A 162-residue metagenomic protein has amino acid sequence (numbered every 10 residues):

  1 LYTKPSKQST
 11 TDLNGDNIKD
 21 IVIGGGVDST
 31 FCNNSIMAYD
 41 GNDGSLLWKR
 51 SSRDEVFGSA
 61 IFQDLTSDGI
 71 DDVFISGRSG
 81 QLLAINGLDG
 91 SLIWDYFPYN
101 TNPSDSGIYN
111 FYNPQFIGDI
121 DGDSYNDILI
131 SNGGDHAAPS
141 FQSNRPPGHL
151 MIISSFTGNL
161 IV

Functional and structural regions predicted by a protein language model:
L1-S6, S45-R53, S91-G107, N159-V162: Aromatic (tryptophan-biased) beta-strands that constitute blades/sheets of beta-rich domains
S6-L13, G58-L65, Y112-I120: Beta-propeller blade termini
G15-G24, S67-S76, G122-S131: Acidic/hydrophobic-patterned starts of short beta strands in beta-sheet-rich repeat architectures
G26-F31, S79-G80, G134-P139: Short glycine/acidic-enriched loop and turn motifs that connect beta-strands
N34, V73, F111, P147-G148: Glycine-centered small-residue motifs that form tight turns and secondary-structure capping sites at repeat-unit
D40-D43, N86-D89, S155-T157: Short loop/turn segments that connect beta-strands within beta-propeller blades
S76-Q81, G107-N113, S131-G133, N144: Solenoidal tandem-repeat scaffolds enriched in leucines and small polar residues
